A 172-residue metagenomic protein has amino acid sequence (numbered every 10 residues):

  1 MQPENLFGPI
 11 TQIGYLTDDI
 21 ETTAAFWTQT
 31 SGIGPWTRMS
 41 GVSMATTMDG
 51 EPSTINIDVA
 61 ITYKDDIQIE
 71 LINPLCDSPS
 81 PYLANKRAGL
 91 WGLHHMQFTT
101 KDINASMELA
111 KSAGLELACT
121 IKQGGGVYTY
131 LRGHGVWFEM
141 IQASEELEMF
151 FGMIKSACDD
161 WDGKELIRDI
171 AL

Functional and structural regions predicted by a protein language model:
M1-T11, Y15-T37, E51-D58, Y63-E116 (+1 more regions): Glyoxalase I/VOC metalloenzyme domain signal
T37-G41, I121-K122: Conserved catalytic-core motifs of GNAT/GCN5-like acyltransferases
M44-E51: N-terminal beta-loop-helix "entrance" segment that forms/cooperates in small-molecule cofactor or anionic ligand
Q123-V127: Short acidic/glycine-enriched loop/turn segments that link adjacent beta-strands
